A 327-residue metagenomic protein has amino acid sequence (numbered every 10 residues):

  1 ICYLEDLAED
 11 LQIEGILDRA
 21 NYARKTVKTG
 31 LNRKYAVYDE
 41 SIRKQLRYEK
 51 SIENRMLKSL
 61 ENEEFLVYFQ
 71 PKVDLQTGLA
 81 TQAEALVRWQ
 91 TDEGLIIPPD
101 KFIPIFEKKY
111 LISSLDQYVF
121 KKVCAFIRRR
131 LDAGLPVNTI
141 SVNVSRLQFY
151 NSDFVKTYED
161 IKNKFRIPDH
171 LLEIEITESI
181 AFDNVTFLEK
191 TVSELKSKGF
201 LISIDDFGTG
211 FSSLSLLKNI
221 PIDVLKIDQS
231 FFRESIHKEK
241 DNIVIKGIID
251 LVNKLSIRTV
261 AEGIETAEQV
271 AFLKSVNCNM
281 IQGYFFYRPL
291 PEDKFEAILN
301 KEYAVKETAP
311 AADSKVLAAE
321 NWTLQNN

Functional and structural regions predicted by a protein language model:
I1-A8, Q12-G30, A36-S51, R55 (+7 more regions): Cyclic nucleotide signaling catalytic output domains
Y3-L7, Q45, L75-E84, Y110-L188 (+2 more regions): Catalytic core of bacterial c-di-GMP phosphodiesterases, primarily the EAL and HD-GYP domains, capturing alpha-helical
L4-L66, L111-S114, C124-A125, A133 (+2 more regions): Inter-domain helical "communication" segments and dimerization helices that couple sensory or membrane-embedded modules
E9, I13, E49-I52, D116 (+5 more regions): The cytosolic transmitter module of two-component sensor histidine kinases
G30, N62, D74, D92 (+4 more regions): Nucleotide second-messenger and two-component phosphorelay signaling modules
V37-F106, N143, I204, A261 (+4 more regions): Active-site core of bacterial EAL-family cyclic-dinucleotide phosphodiesterase domains
L75-Q76, D92-E93, S145-S152, L171-T186 (+1 more regions): EAL-family c-di-GMP phosphodiesterase catalytic domain
